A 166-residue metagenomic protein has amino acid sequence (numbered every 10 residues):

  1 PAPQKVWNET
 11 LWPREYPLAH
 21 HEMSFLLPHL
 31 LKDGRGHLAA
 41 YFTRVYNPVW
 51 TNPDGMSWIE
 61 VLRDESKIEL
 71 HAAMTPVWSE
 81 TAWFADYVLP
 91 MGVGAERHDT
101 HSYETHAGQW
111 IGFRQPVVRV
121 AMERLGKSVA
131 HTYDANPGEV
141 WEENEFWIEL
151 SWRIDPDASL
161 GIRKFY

Functional and structural regions predicted by a protein language model:
A2-Y166: Non-catalytic alpha/beta scaffold blocks inside enzyme catalytic domains
